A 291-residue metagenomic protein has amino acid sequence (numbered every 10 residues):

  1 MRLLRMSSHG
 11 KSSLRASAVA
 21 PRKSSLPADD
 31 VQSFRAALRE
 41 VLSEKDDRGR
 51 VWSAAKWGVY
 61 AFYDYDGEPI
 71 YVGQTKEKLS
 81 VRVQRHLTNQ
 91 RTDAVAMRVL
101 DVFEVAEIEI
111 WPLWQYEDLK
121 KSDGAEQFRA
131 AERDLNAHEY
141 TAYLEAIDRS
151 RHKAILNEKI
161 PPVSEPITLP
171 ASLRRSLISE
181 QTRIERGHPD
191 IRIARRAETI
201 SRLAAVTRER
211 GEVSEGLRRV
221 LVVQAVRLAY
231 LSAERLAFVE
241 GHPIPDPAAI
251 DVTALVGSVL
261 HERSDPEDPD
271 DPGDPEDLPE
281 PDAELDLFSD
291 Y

Functional and structural regions predicted by a protein language model:
R2-A55, Y65-E68, Q84-Y291: Boundary/linker segments flanking structured domains
Y60-F62, P69-E77: GIY-YIG nuclease signature motif recognition
K76-L79, V83-Q84: PAPS-dependent sulfotransferase catalytic domain
